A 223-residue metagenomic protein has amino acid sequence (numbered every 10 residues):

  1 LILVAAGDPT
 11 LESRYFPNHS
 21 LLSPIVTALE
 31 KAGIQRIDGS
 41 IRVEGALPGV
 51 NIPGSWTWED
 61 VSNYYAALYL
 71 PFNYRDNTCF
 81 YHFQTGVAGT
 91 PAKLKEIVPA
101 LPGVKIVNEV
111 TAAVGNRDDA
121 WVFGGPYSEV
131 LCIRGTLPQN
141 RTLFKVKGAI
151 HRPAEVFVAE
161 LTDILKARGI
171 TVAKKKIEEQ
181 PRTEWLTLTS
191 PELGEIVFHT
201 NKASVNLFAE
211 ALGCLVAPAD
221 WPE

Functional and structural regions predicted by a protein language model:
L1-E223: Conserved serine DD-peptidase/penicillin-binding transpeptidase domain and beta-lactam-recognizing active-site
